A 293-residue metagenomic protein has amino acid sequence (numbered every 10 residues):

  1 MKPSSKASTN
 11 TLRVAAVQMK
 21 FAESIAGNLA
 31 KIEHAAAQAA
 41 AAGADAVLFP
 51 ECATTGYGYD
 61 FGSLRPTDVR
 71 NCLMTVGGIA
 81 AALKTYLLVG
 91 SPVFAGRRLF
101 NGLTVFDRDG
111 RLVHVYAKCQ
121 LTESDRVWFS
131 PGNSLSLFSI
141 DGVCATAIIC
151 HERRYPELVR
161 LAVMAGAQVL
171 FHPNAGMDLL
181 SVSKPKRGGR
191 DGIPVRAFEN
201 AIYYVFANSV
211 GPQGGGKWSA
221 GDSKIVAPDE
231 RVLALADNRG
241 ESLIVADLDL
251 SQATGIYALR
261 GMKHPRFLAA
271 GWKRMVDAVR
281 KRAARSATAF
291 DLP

Functional and structural regions predicted by a protein language model:
K2-S4, A30-A44, E157-V163: Short amphipathic alpha-helices and their capping/turn segments at secondary-structure boundaries
A7-K20: Short beta-strand segments enriched in small/hydrophobic residues
A15, T104-F106, H114, K224 (+1 more regions): Conserved hydrophobic/aromatic positions in well-ordered beta-strands
A22-I25, E33-D109, V113-V115, M177-I202: Cys-nucleophile CN-hydrolase/nitrilase-fold catalytic domain and related Cys-dependent amidase chemistry that acts on
T55, T104, Y116-T122, K224 (+1 more regions): Short beta->alpha transition motifs characteristic of CBS
V69-L88, R154-L243: CN hydrolase (nitrilase-like) catalytic-core segments centered on the catalytic cysteine and neighboring Lys/Glu
F94-V195, A258-M262: Active-site catalytic loop in hydrolytic enzyme cores
L137, S209-P293: C-terminal beta-strand edge segments of enzyme domains
